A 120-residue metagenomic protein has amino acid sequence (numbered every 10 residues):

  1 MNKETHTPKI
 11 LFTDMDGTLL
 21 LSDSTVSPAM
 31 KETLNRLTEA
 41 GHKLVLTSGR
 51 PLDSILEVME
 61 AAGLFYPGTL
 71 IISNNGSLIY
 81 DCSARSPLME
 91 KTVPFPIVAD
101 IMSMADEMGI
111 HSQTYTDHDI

Functional and structural regions predicted by a protein language model:
T5-P8, K31: Short, small/polar residue-rich loop motifs at catalytic or cofactor-binding pockets
T7-S24: Asp-based phosphoryl-transfer active-site loop
D23-V26, T92: Short, solvent-exposed loop/turn segments at secondary-structure boundaries
M30-I120: Active-site phosphate-binding/coordination module
